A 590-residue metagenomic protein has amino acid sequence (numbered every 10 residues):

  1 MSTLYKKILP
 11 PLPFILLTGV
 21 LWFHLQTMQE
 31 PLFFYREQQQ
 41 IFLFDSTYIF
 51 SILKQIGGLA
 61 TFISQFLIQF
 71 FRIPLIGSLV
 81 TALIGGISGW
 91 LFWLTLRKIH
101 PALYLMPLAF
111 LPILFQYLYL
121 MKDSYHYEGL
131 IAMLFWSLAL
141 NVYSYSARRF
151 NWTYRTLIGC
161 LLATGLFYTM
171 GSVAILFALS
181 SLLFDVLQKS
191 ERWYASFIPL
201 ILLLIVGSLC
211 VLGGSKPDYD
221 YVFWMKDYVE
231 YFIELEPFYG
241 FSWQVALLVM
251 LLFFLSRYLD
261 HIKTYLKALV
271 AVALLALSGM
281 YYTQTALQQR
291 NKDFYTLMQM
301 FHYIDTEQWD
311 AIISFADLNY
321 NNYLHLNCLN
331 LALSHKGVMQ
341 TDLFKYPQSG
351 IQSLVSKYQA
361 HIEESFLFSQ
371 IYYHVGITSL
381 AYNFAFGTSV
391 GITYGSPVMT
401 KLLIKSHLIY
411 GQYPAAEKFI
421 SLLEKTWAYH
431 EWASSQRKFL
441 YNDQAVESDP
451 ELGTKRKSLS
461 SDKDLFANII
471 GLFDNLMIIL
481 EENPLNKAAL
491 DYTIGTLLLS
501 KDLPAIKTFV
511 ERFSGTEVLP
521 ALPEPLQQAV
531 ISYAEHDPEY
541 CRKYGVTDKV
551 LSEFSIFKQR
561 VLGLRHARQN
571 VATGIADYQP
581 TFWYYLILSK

Functional and structural regions predicted by a protein language model:
M1-L21, Y265-L274: Start-transfer (signal-anchor) and selected internal transmembrane alpha helices of multi-pass inner/ER membrane
F23-G77, I84: Membrane-interface coil-to-helix junctions
Y35, L53-G57, T81, A102-W152 (+2 more regions): Membrane-interface micro-motifs in multi-pass membrane enzymes
G77-L91, A132-F135: Transmembrane alpha-helices of multi-pass, membrane-embedded glycan-processing enzymes that use lipid-linked
M106, Y145-A163, R192-I201: Short hydrophobic alpha-helices at membrane interfaces in multi-pass membrane enzymes
W193-D260: Membrane-embedded alpha-helical segments of integral membrane proteins
K263-L287: Internal/C-terminal transmembrane anchor helices
T283-R456, E481-D502: Soluble catalytic regions of membrane-associated enzymes that act on cell-envelope and secretory-pathway components
